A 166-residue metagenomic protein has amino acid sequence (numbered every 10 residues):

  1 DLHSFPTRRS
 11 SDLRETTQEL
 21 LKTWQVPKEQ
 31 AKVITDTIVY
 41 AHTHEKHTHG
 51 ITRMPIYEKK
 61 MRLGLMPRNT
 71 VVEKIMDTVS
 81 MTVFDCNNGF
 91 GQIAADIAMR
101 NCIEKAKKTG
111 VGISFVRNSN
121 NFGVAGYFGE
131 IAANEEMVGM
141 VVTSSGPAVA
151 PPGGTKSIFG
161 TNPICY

Functional and structural regions predicted by a protein language model:
L2-S10: Short, small-residue-biased leader/transition segments that mark boundaries at the very start of proteins
R9-T17: Short acidic alpha-helix initiation/capping motifs at coil-to-helix transition points, especially at protein N-termini
L13, K74-D77, A106-K108, A133 (+1 more regions): Solvent-exposed alpha-helices and their adjacent loops that cap or buttress functional pockets in soluble metabolic
Q18-K22: Amphipathic alpha-helical segments within well-ordered protein domains
K28-V39: Short, well-structured alpha-helical segments
T35, I113-Y166: Glycine-rich anion/phosphate-binding loop at the beta-strand->alpha-helix junction
V39, G91-I93, A98-R117, V124 (+1 more regions): Alpha/propeptide regions of enzymes that mature by internal proteolysis
H49-I103: Active-site cofactor/substrate anionic-group-binding motifs, chiefly glycine- and Lys/Arg-rich phosphate-binding loops
